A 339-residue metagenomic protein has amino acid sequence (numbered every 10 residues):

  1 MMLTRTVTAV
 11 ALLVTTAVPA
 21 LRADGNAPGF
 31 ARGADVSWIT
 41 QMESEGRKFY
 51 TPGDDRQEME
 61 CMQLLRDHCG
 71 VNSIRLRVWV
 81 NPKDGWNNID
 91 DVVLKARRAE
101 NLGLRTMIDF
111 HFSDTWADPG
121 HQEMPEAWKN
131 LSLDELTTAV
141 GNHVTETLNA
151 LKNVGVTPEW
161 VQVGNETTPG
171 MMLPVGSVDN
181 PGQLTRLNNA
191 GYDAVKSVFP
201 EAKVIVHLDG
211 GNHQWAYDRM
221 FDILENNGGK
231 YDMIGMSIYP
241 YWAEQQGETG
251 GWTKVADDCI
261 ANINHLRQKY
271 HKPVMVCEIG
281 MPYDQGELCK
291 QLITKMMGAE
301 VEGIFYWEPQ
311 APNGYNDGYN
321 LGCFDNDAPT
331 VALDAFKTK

Functional and structural regions predicted by a protein language model:
V7-A17: Bacterial N-terminal signal peptides
A20-G25: Boundary at the C-terminal end of the N-terminal hydrophobic targeting segment
N26-P28, M59-G70, L94-R105, N149-V156 (+4 more regions): Acidic (Asp/Glu)-rich catalytic clusters
N26-R105, H111-V140, E146, Q162 (+1 more regions): N-terminal substrate-binding region of glycoside hydrolase catalytic domains
F30-V36, N72-L76, T106-F110, E159-V163 (+4 more regions): Hydrophobic faces of well-ordered beta-strands that scaffold small-molecule active sites in alpha/beta enzyme cores
V36-I39, W79-N81, H111-T115, V163-T168 (+4 more regions): Active-site beta-loop-alpha junctions enriched in small/polar residues
S44-Y50, K254, H265-Q268, Y283-K339: Aromatic-rich peripheral "rim/lid" segments of glycoside hydrolase catalytic domains that contact and position glycan
N88-V93, D118-Y231, A243-A261, Q285-L292 (+1 more regions): Active-site cleft segment of glycoside hydrolase catalytic domains centered on the general acid/base Glu
